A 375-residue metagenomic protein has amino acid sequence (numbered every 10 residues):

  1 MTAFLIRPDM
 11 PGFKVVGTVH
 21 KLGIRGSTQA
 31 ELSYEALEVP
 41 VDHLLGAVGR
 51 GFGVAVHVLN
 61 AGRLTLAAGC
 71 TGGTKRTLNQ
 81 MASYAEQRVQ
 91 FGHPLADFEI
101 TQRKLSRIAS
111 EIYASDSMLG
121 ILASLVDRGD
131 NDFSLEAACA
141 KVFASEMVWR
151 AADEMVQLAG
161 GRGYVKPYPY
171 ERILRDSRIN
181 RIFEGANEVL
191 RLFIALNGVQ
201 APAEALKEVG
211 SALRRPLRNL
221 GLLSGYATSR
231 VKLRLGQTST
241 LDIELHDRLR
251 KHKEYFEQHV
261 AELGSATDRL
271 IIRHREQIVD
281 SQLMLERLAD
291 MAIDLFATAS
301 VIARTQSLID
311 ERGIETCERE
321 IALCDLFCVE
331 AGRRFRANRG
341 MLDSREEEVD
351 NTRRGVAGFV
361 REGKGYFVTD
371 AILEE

Functional and structural regions predicted by a protein language model:
M1-K75, Q90, I182, A186-R269 (+2 more regions): FAD-binding core of flavoproteins
P8, L78-V89, I112-G129, V148-A151 (+8 more regions): A generic secondary-structure signal for well-formed alpha-helical elements
V15-E31, L78-N79, A85-E86, F91-A96 (+5 more regions): A broadly tuned preference for mixed-charge, low-complexity surface segments
V15-T18, H43, V54, Y84 (+6 more regions): A residue-level detector for conformationally permissive "hinge/kink" positions
I24, N131-S229, L233, R319 (+1 more regions): Alpha-helix capping/hinge segments and adjacent helical runs
L45-T65, L78-S110, G120-A138, R162-P167 (+3 more regions): Glycine-rich cofactor-pocket loops
T71, K75-L78, L105-L119, A144-M155 (+5 more regions): Alpha-helical transition-metal enzyme core signature, strongest for iron centers
G221-E375: C-terminal amphipathic alpha-helical interaction region
